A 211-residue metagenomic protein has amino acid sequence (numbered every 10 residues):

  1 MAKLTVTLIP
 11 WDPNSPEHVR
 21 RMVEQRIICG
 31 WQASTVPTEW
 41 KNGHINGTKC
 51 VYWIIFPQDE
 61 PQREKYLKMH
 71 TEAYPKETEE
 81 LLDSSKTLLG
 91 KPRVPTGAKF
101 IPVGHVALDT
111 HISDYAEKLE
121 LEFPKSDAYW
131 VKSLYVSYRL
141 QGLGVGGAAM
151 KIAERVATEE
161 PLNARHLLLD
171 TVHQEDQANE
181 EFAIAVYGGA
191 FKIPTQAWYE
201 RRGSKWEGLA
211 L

Functional and structural regions predicted by a protein language model:
M1-E80: Short amphipathic alpha-helix that is part of the acyltransferase structural core
Y66-S133, Q141, F182-V186, L211: Conserved acyl-donor/pantetheine-binding loop and adjacent beta-alpha core of acyl/acetyltransferases and related
P102, K205-W206: Residue-level detector of beta-propeller blades
I112-D114, R139, H173-Q177: Feature marks short, surface-exposed loop/turn motifs that line or immediately flank catalytic pockets and channel
V136, G142-V156: Conserved acetyl-CoA-binding loop-helix of GNAT-fold acetyltransferases
A157-A190: Conserved GNAT acetyl-CoA-binding A-motif
Y199, S204: Conserved active-site tyrosine of GNAT-family acetyltransferases
